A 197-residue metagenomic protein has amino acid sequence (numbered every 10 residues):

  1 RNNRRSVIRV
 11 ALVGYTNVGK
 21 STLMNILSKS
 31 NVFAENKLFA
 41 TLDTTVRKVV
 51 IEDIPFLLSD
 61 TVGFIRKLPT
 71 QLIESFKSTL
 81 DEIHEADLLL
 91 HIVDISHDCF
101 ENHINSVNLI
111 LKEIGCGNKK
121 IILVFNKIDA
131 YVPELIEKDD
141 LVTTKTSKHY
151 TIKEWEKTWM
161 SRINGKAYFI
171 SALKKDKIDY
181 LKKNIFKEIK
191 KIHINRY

Functional and structural regions predicted by a protein language model:
R1-I73, K77-H84: Conserved G1/Walker A P-loop phosphate-binding module
R1-V18, M24-N25, K29, D98 (+1 more regions): C-terminal-of-GTPase-core extension/linker across diverse P-loop GTPases
D53-I54, D87, K119, G165: Short coil/turn segments at beta-strand junctions that form active-site/ligand-binding loops
L58, I92, V124: Generic enzyme active-site microenvironment
T61-V62, L68, I95-S96, K127-I128: Conserved Walker B
R66-T70, F100, T146: Short, flexible loop segments at the rims of nucleotide/cofactor-binding pockets, characterized by
T70-E74, N102-N105, Y180: Generic recognition of short, well-ordered alpha-helical segments
L72-H97, L111-C116: Inter-motif core of Ras-like GTPase G domains
